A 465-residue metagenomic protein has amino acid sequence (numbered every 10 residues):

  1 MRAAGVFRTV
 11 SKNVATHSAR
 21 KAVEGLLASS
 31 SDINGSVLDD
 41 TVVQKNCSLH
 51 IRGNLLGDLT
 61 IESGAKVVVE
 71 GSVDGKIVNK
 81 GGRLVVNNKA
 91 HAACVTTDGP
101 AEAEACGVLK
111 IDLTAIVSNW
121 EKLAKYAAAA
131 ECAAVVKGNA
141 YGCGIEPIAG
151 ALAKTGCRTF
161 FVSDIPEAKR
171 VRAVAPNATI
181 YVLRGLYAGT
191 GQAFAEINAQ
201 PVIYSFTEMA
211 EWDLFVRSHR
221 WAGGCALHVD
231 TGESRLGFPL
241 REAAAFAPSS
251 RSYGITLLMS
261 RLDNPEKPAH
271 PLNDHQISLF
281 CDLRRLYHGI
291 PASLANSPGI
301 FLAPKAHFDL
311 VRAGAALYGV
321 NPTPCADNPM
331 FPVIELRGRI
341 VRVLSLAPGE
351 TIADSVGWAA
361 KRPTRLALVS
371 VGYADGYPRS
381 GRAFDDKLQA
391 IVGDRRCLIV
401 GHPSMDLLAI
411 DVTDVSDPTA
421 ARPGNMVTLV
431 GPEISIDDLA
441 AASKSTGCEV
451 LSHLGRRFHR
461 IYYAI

Functional and structural regions predicted by a protein language model:
G5-A103: Extended beta-solenoid/beta-helix repeat architectures
V6-R8, V14-H17, D98-Q200, D213-L214 (+2 more regions): A charged N-terminal "starter" segment
S48-L49, K66, C106-V108, P322-P332: Short aromatic-glycine motifs in intrinsically disordered, low-complexity regions
I116, V171, L258, I340 (+1 more regions): Residue-level signal for inorganic ion chemistry
G138-A151, A195-I197, M209-G224, D230-A347: Active-site loop/helix belt of alpha/beta enzymes
F161, Y181, V202-I203, M259 (+2 more regions): Conserved beta-strand positions in the central sheet of alpha/beta enzyme cores
S345-I465: C-terminal accessory subdomain/extension
